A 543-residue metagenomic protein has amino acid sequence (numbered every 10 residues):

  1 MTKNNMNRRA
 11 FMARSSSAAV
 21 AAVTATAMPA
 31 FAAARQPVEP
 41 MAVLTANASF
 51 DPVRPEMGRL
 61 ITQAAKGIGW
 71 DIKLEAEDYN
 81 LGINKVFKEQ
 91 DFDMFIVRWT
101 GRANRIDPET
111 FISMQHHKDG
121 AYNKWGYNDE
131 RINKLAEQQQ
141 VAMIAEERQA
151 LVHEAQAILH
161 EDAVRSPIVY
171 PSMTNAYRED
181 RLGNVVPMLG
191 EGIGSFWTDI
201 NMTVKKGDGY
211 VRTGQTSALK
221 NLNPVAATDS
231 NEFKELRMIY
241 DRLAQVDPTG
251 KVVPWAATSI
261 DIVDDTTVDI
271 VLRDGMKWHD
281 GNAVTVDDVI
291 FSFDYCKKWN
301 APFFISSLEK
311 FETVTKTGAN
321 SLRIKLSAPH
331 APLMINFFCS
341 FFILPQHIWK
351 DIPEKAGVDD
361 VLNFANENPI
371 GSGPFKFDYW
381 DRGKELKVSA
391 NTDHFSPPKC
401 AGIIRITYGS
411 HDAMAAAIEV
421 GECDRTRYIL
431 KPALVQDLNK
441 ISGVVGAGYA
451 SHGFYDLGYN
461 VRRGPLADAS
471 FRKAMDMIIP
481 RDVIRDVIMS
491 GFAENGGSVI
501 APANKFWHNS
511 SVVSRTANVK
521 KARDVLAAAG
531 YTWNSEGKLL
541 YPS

Functional and structural regions predicted by a protein language model:
K3-M12, V23-T26, A469-K473: Twin-arginine (Tat) signal peptide motif
F11-V38, T45, P52-Q63, K85-A218 (+7 more regions): Detector for C-terminal structural segments
R35-V38, K85-D91, S113-Q138, P171-V211 (+7 more regions): Short, solvent-exposed loop/beta-turn-alpha elements that line the ligand-binding surface or hinge of extracytoplasmic
P37-S49, I72-K73, G207-A218, T267-I270 (+6 more regions): Short, well-ordered beta-strand elements
L60-A64, W70-D71, K88-V97, V164 (+3 more regions): Alpha-to-beta junction loops
D71, N363-N366, A390-D437, K473: Ligand-site clamp/hinge motif
D180, D261, S306-E354: Surface-exposed binding/hinge segments that line and control ligand-binding clefts or catalytic entry sites
T258-P302, T317, R323-K325, A417 (+1 more regions): Aromatic- and charge-enriched surface segment that lines or borders ligand/interaction sites
